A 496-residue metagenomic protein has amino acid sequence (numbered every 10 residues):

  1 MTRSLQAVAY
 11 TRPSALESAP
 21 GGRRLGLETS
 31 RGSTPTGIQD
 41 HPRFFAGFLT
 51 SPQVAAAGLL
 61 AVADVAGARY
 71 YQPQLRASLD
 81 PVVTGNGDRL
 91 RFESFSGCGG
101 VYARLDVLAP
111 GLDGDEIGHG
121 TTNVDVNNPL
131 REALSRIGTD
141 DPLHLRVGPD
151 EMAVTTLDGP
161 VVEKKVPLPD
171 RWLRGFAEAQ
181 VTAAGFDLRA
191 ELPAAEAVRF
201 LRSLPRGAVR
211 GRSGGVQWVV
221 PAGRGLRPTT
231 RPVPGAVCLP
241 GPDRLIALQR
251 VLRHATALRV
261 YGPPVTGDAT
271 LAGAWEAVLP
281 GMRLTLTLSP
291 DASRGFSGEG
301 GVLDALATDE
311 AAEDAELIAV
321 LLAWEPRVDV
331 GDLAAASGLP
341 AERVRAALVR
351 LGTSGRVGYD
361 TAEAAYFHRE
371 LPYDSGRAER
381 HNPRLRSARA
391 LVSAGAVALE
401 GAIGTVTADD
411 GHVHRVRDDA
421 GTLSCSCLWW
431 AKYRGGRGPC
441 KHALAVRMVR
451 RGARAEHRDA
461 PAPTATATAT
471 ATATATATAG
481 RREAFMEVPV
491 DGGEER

Functional and structural regions predicted by a protein language model:
M1-R496: Long, low-complexity, compositionally biased intrinsically disordered regions
